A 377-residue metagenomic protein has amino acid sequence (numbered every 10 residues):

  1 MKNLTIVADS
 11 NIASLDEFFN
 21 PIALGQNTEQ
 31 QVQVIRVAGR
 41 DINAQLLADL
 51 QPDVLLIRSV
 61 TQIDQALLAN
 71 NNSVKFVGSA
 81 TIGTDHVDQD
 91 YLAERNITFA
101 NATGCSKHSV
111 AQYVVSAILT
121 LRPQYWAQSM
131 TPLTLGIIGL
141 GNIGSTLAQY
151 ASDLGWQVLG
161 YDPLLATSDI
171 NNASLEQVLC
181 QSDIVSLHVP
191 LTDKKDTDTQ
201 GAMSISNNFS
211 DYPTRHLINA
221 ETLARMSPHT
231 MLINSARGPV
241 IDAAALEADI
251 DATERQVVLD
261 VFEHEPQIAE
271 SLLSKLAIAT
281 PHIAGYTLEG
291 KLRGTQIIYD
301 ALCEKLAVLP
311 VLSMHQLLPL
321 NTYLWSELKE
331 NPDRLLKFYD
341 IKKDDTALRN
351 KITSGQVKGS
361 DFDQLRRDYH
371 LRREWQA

Functional and structural regions predicted by a protein language model:
M1-P52: N-terminal glycine-/charge-rich "phosphate-binding" loop or analogous flexible N-terminal tail
N3, V74, T131-T134, A220 (+1 more regions): Phosphate-coordination loops involved in phosphoryl transfer and adenosine-cofactor binding
S10, A111, T131-S152: Glycine-rich adenosine-cofactor-binding loop
D41, D153-I170: NAD(P)-binding Rossmann-fold cofactor-contacting core
D53-W126: Phosphate/diphosphate ligand-binding glycine-rich loop within oxidoreductases
I63, L165-E270: Rossmann-like adenosine-cofactor binding region
N71-K75, R95-I97, W156, S227-T230 (+1 more regions): A short helix->loop->beta-strand "cap" motif at the edges of active sites that frequently abuts
H229, S235-A377: Rossmann-like dinucleotide-binding domain for NAD(H)/NADP(H)
